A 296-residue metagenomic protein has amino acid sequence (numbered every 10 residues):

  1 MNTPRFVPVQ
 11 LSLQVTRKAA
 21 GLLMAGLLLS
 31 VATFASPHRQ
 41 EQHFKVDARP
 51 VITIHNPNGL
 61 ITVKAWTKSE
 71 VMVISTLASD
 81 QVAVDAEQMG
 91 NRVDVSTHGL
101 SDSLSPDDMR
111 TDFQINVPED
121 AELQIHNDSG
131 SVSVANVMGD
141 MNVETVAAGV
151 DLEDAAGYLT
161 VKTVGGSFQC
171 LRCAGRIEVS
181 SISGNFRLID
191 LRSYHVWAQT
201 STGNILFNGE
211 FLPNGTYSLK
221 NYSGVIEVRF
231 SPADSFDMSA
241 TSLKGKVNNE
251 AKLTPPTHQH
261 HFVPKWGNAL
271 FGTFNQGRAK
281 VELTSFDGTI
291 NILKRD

Functional and structural regions predicted by a protein language model:
M1-D296: Intrinsically disordered, low-complexity terminal regions
